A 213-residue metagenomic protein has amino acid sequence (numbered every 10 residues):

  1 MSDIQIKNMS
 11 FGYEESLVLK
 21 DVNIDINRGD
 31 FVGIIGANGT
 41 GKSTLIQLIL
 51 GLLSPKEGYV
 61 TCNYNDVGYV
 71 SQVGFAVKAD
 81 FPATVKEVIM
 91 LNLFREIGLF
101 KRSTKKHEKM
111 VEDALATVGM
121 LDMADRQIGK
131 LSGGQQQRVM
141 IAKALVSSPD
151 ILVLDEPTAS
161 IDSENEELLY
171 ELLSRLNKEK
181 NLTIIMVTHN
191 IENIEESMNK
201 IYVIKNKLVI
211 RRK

Functional and structural regions predicted by a protein language model:
K105-M123: Conserved ABC ATPase "signature" region
Q127-L131, Q135: Conserved ABC ATPase signature
S148: Conserved catalytic motifs of ABC-family nucleotide-binding domains
L152-D155: Catalytic Walker B motif of ABC-type/P-loop ATPase nucleotide-binding domains
T158-A159: Short loop immediately C-terminal to the Walker-B catalytic DE motif in ABC-type ATPase nucleotide-binding domains
T188-H189: H-loop/switch region of ABC-family ATPase nucleotide-binding domains
S197-K213: H-loop (His-switch) and adjacent beta-strand-loop-beta switch element of ABC-type ATPase nucleotide-binding domains
